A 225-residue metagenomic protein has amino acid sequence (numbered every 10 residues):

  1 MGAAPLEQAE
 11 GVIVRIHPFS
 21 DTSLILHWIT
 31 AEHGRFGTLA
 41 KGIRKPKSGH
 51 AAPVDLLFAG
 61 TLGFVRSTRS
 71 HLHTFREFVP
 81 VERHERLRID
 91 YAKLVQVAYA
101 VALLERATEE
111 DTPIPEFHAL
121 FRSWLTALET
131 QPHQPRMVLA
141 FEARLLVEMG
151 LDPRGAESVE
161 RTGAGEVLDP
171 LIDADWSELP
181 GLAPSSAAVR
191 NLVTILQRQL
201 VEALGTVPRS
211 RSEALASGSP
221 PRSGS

Functional and structural regions predicted by a protein language model:
M1-L24, I29-S225: Non-catalytic alpha-helical scaffolds and adjoining flexible linkers that form interface surfaces for assembly
